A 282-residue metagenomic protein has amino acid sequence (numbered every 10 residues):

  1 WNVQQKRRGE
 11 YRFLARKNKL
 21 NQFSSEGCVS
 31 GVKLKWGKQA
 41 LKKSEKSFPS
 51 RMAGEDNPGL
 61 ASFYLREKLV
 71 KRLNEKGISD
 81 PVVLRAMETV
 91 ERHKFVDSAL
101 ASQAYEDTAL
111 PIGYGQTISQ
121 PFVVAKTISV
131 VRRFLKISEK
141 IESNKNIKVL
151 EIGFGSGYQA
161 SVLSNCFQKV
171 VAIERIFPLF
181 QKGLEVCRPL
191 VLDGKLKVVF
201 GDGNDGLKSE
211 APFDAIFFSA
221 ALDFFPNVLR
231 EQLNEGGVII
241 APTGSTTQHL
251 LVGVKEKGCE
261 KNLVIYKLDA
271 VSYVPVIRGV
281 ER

Functional and structural regions predicted by a protein language model:
W1-N144, K267-I277: Class I SAM-dependent transferase core
L110, Q120, T127, A211-D214 (+3 more regions): Surface-exposed beta-strand edges and their flanking turn/coil or helix-capping segments
L135-N262: Conserved nucleotide-cofactor-binding alpha/beta core module
H249-R282: Core SAM-dependent methyltransferase catalytic element
